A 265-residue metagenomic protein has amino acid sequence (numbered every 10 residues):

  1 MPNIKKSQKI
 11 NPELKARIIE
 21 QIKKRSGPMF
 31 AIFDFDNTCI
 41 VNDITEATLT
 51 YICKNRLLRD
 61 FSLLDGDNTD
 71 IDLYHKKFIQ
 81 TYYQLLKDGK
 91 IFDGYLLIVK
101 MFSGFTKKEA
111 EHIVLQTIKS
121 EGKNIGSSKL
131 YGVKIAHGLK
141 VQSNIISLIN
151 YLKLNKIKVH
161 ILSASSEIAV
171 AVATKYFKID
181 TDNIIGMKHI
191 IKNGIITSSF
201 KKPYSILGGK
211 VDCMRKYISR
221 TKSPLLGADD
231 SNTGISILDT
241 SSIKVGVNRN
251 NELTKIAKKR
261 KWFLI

Functional and structural regions predicted by a protein language model:
M1-F35, N42-E46, T50-L64, N68: Non-catalytic pre-domain segments flanking phosphatase-related domains
P2-E13, R17, K23-F30, H112-L115 (+1 more regions): C-terminal cap/substrate-recognition subdomain and adjoining C-terminal extension of metal-dependent phosphatase-like
F33, Y95-I98, V172: Preference for short coil/turn "hinge" residues that link or interrupt alpha-helices
C39, M101, H189-I190: Residue-level preference for alpha-helix termini and adjacent loops
I40-V41, T197: Generic structural signal for well-ordered beta-strand positions
D43, F92-D93, I168, G208: A generic alpha-helix surface/boundary motif
I44-T45, I52-C53, L57-A136, S143: A metal-dependent, Asp-based hydrolase signature
